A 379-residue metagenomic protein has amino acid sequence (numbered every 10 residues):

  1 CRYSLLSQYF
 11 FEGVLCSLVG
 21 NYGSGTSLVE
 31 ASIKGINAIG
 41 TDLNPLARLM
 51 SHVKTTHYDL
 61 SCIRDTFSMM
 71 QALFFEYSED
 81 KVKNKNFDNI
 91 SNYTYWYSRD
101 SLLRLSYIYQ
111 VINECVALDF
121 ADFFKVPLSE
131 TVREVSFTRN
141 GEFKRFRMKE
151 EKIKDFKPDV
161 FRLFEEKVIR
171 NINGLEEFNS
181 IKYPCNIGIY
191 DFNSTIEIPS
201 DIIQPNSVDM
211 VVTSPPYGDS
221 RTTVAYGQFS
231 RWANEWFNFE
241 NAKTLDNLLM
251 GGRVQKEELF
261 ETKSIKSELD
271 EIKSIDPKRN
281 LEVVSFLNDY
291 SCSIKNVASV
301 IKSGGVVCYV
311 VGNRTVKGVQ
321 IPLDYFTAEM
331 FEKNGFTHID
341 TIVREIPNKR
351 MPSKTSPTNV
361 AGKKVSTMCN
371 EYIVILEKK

Functional and structural regions predicted by a protein language model:
C1-E12: Conserved alpha-helix/loop element of class I SAM-dependent methyltransferases that forms part of the SAM/SAH-binding
L15-K34, A38-P45, S51, F124 (+3 more regions): Conserved proline-anchored active-site loop of SAM-dependent methyltransferases that bridges a beta-strand
L46-V111, C115, F229-S264: Conserved phosphoryl-transfer catalytic core
M70, A233-F237, E261-K266, Q320-V343: Conserved Class I S-adenosyl-L-methionine
L102-T213, G218-A225: SAM-dependent nucleic-acid methyltransferase catalytic core
Y217-N296: SAM-dependent methyltransferase catalytic-core segment centered on the flexible catalytic loop and adjoining short
K302, N334, T358-K379: Core SAM-dependent methyltransferase catalytic element
G305: Glycine-centered, small-residue-biased loops immediately flanking beta-strands in adenine/cofactor-binding cores
